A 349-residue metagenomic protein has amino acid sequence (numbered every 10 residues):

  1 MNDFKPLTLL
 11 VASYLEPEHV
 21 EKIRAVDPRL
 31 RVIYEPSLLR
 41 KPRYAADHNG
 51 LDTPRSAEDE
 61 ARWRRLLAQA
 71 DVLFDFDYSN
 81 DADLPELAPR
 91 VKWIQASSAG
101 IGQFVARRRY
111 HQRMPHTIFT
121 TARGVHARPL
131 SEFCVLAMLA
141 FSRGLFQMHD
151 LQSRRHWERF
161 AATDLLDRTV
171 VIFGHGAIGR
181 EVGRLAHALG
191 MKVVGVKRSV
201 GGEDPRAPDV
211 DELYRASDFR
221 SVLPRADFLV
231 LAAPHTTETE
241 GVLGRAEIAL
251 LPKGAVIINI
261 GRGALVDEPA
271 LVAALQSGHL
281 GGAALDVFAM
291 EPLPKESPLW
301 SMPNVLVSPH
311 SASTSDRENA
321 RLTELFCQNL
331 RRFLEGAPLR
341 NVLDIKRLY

Functional and structural regions predicted by a protein language model:
M1-V72: N-terminal glycine-/charge-rich "phosphate-binding" loop or analogous flexible N-terminal tail
S37-P42, A188-A207: NAD(P)-binding Rossmann-fold cofactor-contacting core
A68-H149, T163: Phosphate/diphosphate ligand-binding glycine-rich loop within oxidoreductases
A82-V91, R107-M114, I248-K253, A274-H279 (+1 more regions): Short, conserved loop/helix-junction motifs that constitute active-site signature segments in enzyme catalytic cores
I118-T120, M148-E181: Glycine-rich NAD(P)-binding loop of Rossmann-like domains
S131-Q147, H187-M191, E324-A337: Oxidoreductase and adenylate-handling cofactor-binding alpha/beta cores
S199-P298: Rossmann-like adenosine-cofactor binding region
G254-V256, I260-Y349: Rossmann-like dinucleotide-binding domain for NAD(H)/NADP(H)
